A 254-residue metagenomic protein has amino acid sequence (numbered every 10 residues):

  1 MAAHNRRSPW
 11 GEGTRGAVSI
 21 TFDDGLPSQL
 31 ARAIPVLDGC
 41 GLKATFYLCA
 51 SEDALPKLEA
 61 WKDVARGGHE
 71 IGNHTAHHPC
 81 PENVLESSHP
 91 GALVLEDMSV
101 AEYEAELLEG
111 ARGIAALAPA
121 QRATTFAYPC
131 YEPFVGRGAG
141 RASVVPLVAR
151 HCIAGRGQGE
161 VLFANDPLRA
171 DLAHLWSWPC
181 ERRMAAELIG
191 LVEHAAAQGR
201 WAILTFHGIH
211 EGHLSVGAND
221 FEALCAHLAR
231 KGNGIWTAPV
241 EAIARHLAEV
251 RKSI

Functional and structural regions predicted by a protein language model:
M1-E12, G39, A44, D53-A54 (+3 more regions): C-terminal domain-boundary segment and adjacent tail
M1-Q29, W176: Boundary/entry segment of secreted carbohydrate-active catalytic domains
A17-T21, Q29-P81, A120-Y128, R156 (+4 more regions): Short, well-structured secondary-structure segments
T21, M98-E102, V216: Short, surface-exposed alpha-helical recognition segments that flank or form part of ligand/macromolecule-binding
G25, L95-M98, H213: Conserved aromatic-histidine-acidic binding/catalytic patches
Q29-L30, C80-E82, V135-R137, G212-G217 (+1 more regions): Extracytoplasmic/secreted cell-surface and envelope-processing proteins
L30-G39, L58, K62, R66 (+6 more regions): Amphipathic, non-transmembrane alpha-helical secondary structure
R32, L37, E52-P56, C80-I189: Catalytic domains of cell-wall/extracellular-matrix polysaccharide-remodeling enzymes, centered on de-N-acetylation
